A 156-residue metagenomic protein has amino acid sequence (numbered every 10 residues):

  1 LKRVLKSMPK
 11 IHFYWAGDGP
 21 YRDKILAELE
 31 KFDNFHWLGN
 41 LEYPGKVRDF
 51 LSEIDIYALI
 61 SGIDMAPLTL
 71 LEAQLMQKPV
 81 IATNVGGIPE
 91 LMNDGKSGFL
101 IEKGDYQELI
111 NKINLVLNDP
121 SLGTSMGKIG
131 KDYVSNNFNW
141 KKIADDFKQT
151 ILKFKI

Functional and structural regions predicted by a protein language model:
L26-L41: Nucleotide-activated donor-binding/catalytic signature segment of Leloir-type glycosyltransferases, i.e., the conserved
D49-I54: Short alpha-helical donor nucleotide-sugar binding micro-motif in glycosyltransferases
D55, Q77: A short alpha->beta transition loop at the rim of the catalytic pocket in nucleotide-sugar-dependent
G62: Aromatic "clamp/platform" in nucleotide-sugar-dependent glycosyltransferases that forms part of the donor/acceptor
L71, V85-G95, F99-L100: Short acidic/histidine- and often glycine-rich active-site loop of Leloir-type glycosyltransferases that engages
P79-A82: Short hydrophobic beta-strand element within catalytic cores of glycosyltransferases and related nucleotide-activated
D94-G95, F99-Y106, L115-P120: Conserved acidic donor-binding segment of nucleotide-sugar-dependent glycosyltransferases
E108, L115, L122-N136, I143-Q149: A short, well-ordered alpha-helix in the C-terminal region of glycosyltransferases
